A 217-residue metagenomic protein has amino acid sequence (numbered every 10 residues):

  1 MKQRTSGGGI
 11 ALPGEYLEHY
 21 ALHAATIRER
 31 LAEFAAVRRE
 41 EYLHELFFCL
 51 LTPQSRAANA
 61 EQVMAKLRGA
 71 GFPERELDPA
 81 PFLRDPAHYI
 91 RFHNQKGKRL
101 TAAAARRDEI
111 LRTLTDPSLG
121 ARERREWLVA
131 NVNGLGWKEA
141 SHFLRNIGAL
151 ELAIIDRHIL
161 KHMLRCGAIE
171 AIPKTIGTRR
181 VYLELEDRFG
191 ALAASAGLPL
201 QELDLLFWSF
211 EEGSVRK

Functional and structural regions predicted by a protein language model:
M1-I90: Structure-specific DNA junction-binding interface
M1-V37, T115, A121-V129, N133-K217: C-terminal accessory module of base-excision DNA glycosylases/AP lyases that mediates lesion recognition and DNA
R39-F48, A60, K96-L100, A140 (+2 more regions): Short runs of predominantly hydrophobic/aromatic residues within well-ordered alpha helices that form helix-helix
E45-Q54, T101-A103, R145, D204-E212: Short, hydrophobic/amphipathic alpha-helical patches that form generic packing surfaces within helical domains
L51-N59, G71-F72, D108, E151 (+2 more regions): Short alpha-helix boundary/capping elements
P53-Q54, K66, R106, N146 (+1 more regions): Active-site catalytic microenvironments for nucleophilic, acid-base chemistry
M64-N133: Alpha-helical ds-nucleic-acid-binding substructure associated with the helix-hairpin-helix region of base-excision DNA
